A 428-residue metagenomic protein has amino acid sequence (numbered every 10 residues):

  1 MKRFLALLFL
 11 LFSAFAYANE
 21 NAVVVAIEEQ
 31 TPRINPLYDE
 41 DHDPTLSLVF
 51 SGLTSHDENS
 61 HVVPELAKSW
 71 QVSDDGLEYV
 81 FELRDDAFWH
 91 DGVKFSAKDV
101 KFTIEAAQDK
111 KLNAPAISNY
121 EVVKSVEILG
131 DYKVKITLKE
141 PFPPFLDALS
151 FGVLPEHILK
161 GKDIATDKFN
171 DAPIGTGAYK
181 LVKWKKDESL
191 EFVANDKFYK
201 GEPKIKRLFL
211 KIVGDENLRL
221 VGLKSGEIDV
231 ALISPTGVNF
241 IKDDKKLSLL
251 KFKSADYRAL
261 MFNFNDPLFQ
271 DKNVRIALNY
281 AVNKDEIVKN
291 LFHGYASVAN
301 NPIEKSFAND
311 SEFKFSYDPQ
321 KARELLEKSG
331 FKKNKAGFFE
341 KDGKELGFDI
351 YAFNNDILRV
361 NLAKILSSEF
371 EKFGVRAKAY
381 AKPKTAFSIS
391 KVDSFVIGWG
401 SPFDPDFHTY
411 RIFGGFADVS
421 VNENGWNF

Functional and structural regions predicted by a protein language model:
A26-D74, E105, L112, I174: N-terminal lobe/hinge region of extracytoplasmic solute-binding protein
E28-P44, L66, V93, P115 (+4 more regions): A structural "hinge/loop" feature
P32, S150-P203, R207, N217 (+3 more regions): Gly/Pro-rich hinge or "lid" segments in bacterial periplasmic/extracellular proteins
S69-N113, K135, L268: Aromatic- and charge-enriched surface segment that lines or borders ligand/interaction sites
Q71, E82, A116-L159: Surface-exposed binding/hinge segments that line and control ligand-binding clefts or catalytic entry sites
D167-N170, D196-I241, R376-K378: Ligand-site clamp/hinge motif
Q270-S367: Append "and occasionally in soluble cytosolic enzymes with long acidic Gly/Pro-rich linkers
E324, R376-S388, Y410-F428: Extracytoplasmic/peripheral linker and loop segments enriched in polar/acidic and small residues with frequent Thr/Pro
